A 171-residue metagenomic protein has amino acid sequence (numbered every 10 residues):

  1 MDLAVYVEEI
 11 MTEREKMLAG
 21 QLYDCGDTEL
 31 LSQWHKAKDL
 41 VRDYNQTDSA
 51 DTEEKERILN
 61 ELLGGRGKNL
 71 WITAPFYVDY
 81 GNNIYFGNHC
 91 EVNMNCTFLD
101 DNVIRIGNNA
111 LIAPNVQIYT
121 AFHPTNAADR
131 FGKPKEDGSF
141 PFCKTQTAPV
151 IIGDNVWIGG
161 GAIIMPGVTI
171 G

Functional and structural regions predicted by a protein language model:
M1-N69, P124-A128: Terminal amphipathic alpha-helical/low-complexity segments used for targeting or macromolecular assembly
F76-F86, E91-T169: Flexible, glycine/small-residue-enriched loop-and-beta-strand segment within the central core of proteins
